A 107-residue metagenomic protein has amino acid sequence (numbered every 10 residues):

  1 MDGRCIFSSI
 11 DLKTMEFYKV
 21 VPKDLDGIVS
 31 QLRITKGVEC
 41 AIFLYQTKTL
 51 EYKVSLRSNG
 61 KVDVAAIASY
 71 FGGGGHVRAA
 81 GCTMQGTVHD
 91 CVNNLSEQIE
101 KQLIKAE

Functional and structural regions predicted by a protein language model:
M1-Y70, G75-E107: Hydrophobic helix-and-loop "lid/oligomerization" segment in the mid-to-C-terminal part of catalytic domains
